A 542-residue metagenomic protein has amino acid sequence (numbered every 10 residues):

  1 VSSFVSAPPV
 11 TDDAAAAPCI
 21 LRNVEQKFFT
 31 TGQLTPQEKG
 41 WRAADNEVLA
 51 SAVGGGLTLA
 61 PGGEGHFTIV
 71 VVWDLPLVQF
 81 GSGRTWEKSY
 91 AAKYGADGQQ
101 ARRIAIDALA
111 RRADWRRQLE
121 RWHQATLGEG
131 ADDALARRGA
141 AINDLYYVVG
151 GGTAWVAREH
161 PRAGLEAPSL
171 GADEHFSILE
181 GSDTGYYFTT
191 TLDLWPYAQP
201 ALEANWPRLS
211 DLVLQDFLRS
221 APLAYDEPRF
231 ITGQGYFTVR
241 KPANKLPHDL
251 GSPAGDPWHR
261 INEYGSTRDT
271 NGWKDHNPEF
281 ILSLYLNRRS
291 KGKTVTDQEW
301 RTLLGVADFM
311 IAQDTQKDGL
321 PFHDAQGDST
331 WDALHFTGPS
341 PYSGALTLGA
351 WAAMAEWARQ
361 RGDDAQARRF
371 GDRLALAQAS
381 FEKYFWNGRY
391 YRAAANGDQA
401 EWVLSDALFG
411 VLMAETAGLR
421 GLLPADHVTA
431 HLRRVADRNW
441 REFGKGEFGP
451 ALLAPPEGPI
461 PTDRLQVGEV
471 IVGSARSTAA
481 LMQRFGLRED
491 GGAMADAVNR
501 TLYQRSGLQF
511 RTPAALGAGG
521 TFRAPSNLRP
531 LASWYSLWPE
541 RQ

Functional and structural regions predicted by a protein language model:
V1-A16, T58-H66, L487-D490, Q542: Beta-rich accessory regions
V1-R42: A contiguous, surface-exposed recognition patch within enzymatic or periplasmic domains that forms
Q33-G56, G63, F67-T68, D74 (+9 more regions): Substrate-binding groove/exosite segments of carbohydrate-active enzymes
P76-S82: Short glycine/proline/serine/threonine-rich loop/turn segments at secondary-structure transition edges
G81, N287-Q298, A353-G371, L419-D426: Inter-helical turn/loop segments and adjacent helix faces that build the functional surface of alpha-helical bundle
E279-L282, G349, Y535: Residue register of alpha-helical TPR repeats
L304-R361, R369-F381: Hydrophobic, small-residue-rich alpha-helical packing segments that form membrane-like cores
Q316, A365-A395, D426-Q542: Non-catalytic carbohydrate-binding regions of carbohydrate-active enzymes
